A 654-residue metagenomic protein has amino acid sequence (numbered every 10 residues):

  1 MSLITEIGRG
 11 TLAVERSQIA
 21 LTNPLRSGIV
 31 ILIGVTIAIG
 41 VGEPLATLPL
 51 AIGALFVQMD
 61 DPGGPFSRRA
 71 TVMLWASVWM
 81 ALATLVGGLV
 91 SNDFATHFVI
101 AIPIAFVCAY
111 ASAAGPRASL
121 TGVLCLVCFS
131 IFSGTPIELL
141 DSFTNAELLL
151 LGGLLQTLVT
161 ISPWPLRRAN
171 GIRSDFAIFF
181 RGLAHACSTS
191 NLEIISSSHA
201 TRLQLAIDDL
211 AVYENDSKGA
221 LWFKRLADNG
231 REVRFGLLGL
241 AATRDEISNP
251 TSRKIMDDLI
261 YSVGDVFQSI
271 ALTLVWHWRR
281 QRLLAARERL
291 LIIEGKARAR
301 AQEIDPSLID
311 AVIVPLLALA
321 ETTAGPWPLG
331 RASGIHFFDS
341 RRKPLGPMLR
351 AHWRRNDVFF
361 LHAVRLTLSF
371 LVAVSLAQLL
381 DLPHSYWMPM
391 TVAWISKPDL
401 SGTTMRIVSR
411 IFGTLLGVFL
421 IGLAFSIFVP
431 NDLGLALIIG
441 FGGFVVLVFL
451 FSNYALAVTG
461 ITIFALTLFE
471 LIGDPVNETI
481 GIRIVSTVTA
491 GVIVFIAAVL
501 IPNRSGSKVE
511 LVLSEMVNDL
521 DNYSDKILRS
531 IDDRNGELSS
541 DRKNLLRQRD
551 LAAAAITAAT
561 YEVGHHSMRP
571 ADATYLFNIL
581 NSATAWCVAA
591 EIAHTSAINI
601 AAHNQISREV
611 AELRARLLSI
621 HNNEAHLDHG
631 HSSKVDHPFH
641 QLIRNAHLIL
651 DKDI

Functional and structural regions predicted by a protein language model:
M1-L32, D141-T144, Q156-P383, I501-I654: Cytosolic regulatory and coupling regions of membrane transport/channel systems
M1-M80: N-terminal signal-anchor module of multipass membrane proteins
G8-T11, L55-F66, I104-A114, I395-T403 (+1 more regions): C-terminal ends of transmembrane helices
T11-N23, G63-M73, V90-F94, A111-A118 (+6 more regions): Short, amphipathic, aromatic/basic-enriched membrane-interface segments that mark the entry/exit of transmembrane
I37-I52, V86-P103, N145-E147, L376 (+2 more regions): Structural signature of hydrophobic alpha-helical transmembrane segments
A83-N92, H97-G115, S130-P136, Q156 (+4 more regions): Short helix-perturbing small/polar motifs within transmembrane alpha-helices
L120, L126-N145, L466-R483: Transmembrane helix-loop junctions at the membrane interface of multipass transporters and ion channels
R342-A436, G440-F444: Core alpha-helical transmembrane segments of integral membrane proteins
